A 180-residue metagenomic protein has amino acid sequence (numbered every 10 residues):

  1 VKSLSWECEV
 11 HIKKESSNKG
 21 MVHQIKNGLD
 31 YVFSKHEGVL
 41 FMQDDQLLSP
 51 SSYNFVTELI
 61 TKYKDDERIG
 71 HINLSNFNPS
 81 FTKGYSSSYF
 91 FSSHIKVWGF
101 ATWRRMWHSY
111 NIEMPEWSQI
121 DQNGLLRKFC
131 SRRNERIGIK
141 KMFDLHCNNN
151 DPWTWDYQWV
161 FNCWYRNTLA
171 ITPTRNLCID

Functional and structural regions predicted by a protein language model:
V1-F41, Q46-D180: An acidic/histidine-cluster motif and surrounding catalytic segment that typifies divalent-metal-assisted enzyme active
